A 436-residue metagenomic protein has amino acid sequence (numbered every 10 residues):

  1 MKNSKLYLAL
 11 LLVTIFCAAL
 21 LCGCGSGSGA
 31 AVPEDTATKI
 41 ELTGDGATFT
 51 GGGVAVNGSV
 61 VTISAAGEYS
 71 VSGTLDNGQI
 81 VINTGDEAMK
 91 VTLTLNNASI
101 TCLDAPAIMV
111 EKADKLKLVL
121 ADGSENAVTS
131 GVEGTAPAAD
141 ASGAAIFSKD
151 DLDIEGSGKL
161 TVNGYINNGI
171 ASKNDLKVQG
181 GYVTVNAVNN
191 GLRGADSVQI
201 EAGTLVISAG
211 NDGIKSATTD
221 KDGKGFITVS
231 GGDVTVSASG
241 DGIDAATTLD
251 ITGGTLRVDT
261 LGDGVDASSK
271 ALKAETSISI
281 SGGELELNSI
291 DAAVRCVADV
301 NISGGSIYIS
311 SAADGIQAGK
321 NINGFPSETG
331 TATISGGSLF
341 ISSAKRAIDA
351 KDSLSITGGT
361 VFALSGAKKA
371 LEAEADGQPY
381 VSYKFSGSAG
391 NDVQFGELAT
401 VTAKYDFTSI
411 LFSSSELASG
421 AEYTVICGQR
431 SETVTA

Functional and structural regions predicted by a protein language model:
M1-L11: Bacterial N-terminal signal peptides that target proteins for export
A19-G23: C-terminal motif of bacterial Sec signal peptides marking the signal peptidase cleavage site
C24-A436: A composition-driven surface/loop motif
